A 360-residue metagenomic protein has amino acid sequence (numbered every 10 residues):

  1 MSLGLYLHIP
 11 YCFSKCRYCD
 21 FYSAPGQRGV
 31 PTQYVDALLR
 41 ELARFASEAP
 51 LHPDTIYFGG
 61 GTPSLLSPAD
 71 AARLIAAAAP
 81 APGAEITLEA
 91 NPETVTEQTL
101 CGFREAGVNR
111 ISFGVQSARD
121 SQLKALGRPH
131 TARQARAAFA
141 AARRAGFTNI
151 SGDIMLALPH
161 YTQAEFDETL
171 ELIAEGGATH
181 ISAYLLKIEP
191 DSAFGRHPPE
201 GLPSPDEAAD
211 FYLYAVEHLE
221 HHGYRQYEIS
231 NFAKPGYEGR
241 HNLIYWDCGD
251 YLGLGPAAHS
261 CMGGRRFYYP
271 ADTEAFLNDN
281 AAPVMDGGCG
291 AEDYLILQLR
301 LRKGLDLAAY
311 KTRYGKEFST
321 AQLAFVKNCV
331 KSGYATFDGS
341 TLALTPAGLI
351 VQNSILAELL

Functional and structural regions predicted by a protein language model:
M1-I9: Immediate flanking context of iron-sulfur cluster ligation sites
S2, S23-F45, H52-K316: C-terminal scaffold of the Radical SAM
P10-F21: Local cysteine-cluster metal-coordination motifs and their immediate loop/turn environment, predominantly Fe-S cluster
K316-N328: Short amphipathic alpha-helical interaction segments
K331-S340: A short, conserved structural fragment
T341-T345: Minor-groove-contacting beta-hairpin "wing" of winged helix-turn-helix DNA-binding domains
A347-L360: Short, amphipathic alpha-helical interaction segments positioned at domain boundaries
